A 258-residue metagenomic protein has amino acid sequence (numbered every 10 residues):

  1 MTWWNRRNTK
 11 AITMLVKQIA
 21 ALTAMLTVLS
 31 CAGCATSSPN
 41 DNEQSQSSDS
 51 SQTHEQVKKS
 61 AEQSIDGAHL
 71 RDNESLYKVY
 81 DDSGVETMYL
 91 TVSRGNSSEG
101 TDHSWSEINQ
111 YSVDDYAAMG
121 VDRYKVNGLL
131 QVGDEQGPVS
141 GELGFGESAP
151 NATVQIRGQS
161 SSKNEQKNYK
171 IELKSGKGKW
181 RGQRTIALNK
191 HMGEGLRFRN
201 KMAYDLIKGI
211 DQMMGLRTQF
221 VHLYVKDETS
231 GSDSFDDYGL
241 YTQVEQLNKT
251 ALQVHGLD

Functional and structural regions predicted by a protein language model:
M1-M14: N-terminal secretory signal peptides that target proteins for export/translocation
R6-R7, I19-A20, P39: Generic early N-terminus positional signal peaking at residue ~5-7
L15-T36: Sec-dependent N-terminal signal peptides of Gram-positive bacterial secreted proteins and lipoproteins
C34-D258: Phosphate/dinucleotide-binding and metal-coordinating scaffold of catalytic cores in nucleotide-dependent enzymes
